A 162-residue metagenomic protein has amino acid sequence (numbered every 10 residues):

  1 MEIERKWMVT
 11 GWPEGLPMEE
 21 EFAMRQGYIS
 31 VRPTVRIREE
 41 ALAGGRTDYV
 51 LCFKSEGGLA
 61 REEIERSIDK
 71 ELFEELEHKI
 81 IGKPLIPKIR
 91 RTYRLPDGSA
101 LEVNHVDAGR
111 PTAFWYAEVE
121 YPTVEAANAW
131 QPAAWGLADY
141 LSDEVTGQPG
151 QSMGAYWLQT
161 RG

Functional and structural regions predicted by a protein language model:
M1-G162: Phosphate-end processing signature that detects enzymes handling 5′-triphosphorylated RNA and polyphosphate
